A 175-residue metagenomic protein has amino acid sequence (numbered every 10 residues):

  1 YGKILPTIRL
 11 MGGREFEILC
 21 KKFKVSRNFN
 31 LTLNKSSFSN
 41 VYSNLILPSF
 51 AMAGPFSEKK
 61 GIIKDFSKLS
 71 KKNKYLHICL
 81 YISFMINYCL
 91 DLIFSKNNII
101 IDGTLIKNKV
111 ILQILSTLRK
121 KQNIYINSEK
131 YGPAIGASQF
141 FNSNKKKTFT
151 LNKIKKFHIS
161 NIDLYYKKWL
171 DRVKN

Functional and structural regions predicted by a protein language model:
Y1-I100, K107-K174: Active-site core segments that coordinate phosphate-bearing ligands/cofactors across diverse enzyme families
